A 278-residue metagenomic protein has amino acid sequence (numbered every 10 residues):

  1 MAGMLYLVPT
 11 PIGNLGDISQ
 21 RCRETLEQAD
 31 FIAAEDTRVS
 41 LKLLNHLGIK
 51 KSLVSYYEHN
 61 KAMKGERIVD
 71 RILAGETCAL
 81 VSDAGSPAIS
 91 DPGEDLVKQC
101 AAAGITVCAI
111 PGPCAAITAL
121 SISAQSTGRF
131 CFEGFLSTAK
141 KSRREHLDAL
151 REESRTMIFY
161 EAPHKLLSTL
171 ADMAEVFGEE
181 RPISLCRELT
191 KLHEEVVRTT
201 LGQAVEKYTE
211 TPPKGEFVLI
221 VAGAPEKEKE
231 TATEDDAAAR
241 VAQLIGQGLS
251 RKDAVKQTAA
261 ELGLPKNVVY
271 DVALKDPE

Functional and structural regions predicted by a protein language model:
M1-E58: Glycine-rich, flexible N-terminal cofactor/catalytic loop recognition
A2, T156, P163-E278: A contiguous loop/helix-start segment that scaffolds small-molecule binding in enzyme catalytic cores
G3-L5, G75-A79, R155-T156: Loop/turn-to-beta-strand initiation segments
L26-I32, G104-C108, T156-M157: Short active-site oxyanion
A34, V107-G112, F159, L185: General beta-strand structural signal in soluble alpha/beta enzymes
V54-M63, L136-K140: Conserved helicase motor
P92-L96, R251: Glycine-centered tight-turn and secondary-structure capping sites
D95-E153: Class I SAM-dependent methyltransferase SAM-binding "motif I" and its flanking Rossmann-like core
